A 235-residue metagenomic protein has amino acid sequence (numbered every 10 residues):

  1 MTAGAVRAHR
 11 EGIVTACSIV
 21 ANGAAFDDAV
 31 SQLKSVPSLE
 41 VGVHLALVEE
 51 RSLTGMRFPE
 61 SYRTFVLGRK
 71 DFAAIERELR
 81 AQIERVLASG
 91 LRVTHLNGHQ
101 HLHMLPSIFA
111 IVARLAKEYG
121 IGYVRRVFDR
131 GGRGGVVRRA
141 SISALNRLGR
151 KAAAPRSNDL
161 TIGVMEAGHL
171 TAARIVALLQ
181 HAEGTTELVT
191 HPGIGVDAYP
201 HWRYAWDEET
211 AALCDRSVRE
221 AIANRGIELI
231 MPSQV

Functional and structural regions predicted by a protein language model:
T2-L39, L45-L91, H95, P106-V235: Terminal accessory/targeting
N97-Q100: Active-site histidine-anchored catalytic micro-motif
H103: A short, conserved beta-strand element in the Rossmann-like catalytic core that flanks the donor/metal-binding loop
